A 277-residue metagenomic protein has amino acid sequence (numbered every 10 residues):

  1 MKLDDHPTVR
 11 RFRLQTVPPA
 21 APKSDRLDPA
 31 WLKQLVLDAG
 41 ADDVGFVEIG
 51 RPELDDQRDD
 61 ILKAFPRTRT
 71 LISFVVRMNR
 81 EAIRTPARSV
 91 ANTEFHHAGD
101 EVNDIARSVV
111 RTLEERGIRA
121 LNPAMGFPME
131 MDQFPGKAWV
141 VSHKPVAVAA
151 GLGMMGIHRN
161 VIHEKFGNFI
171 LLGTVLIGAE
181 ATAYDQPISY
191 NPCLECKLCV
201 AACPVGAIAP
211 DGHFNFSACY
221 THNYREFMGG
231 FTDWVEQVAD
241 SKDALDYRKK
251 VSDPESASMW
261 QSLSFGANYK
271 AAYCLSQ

Functional and structural regions predicted by a protein language model:
M1-R107: Non-catalytic, usually N-terminal nucleic-acid engagement modules in DNA/RNA processing proteins
D55, A91-N92, H97-Q277: Catalytic cores of enzyme domains
